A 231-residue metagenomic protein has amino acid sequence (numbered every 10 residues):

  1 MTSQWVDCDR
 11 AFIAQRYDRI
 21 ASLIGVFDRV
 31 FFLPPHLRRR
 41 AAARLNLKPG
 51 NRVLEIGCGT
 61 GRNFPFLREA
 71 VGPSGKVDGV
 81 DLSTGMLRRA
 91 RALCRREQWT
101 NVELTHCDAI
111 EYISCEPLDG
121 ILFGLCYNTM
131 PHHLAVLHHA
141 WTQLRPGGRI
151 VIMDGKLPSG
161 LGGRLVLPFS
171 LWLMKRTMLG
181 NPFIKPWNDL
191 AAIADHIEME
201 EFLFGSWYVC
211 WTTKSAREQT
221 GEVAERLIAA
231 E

Functional and structural regions predicted by a protein language model:
T2-N46, R62-F66, R89, V166-L173: Conserved class I S-adenosyl-L-methionine
A11, V30-F31, V151-Y208: C-terminal alpha-helical "lid/dimerization" subdomain adjacent to the S-adenosyl-L-methionine
L54-I56, T60-E111: Class I SAM-dependent methyltransferase SAM/SAH-binding core
G72, M130-P131, L144-R145: Helix-to-beta-strand junctions that scaffold the AdoMet/dcAdoMet cofactor pocket in Class I SAM-dependent enzymes
I110-I121: A short acidic, Gly/Pro-enriched loop at the edge of an enzyme's catalytic core that lines a small-molecule cofactor
G120-H133: A short SAM/SAH-binding and catalytic strip from SAM-dependent methyltransferases
L134-P146: A short glycine-rich, Lys/Arg-flanked "PGG" loop and its adjoining helix->strand segment in the class I
A194-E231: Core SAM-dependent methyltransferase catalytic element
